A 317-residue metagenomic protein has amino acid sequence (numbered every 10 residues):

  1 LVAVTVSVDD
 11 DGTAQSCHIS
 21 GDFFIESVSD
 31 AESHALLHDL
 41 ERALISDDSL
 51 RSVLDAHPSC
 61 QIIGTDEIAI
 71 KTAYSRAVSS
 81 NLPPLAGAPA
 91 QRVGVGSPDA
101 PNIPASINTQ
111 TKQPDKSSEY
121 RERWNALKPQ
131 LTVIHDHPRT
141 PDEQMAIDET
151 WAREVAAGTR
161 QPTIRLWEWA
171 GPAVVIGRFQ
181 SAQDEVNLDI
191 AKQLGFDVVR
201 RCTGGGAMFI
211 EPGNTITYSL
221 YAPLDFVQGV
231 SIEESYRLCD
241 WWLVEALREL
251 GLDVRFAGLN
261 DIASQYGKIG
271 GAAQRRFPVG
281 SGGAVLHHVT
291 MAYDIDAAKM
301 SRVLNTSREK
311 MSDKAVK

Functional and structural regions predicted by a protein language model:
L1, T65, S75-G94, P98-D189 (+4 more regions): Active-site loop/lid in soluble adenylation, ligation, and acyl-transfer enzymes
L1-T13, I262, I269-A272, R276-V279: Structured beta-strand/loop patches that form or line metal/cofactor-binding pockets in enzymes
A3-L85: Active-site- and interface-proximal helix/loop "cap" or "latch" segments in soluble metabolic and energy-transducing
G21-E26, A222-Q228, A297: A generic structural motif
G206-F226, S312-K317: Residues forming anionic-ligand binding surfaces in small-molecule and nucleic-acid pockets of primarily soluble enzymes
T215-I262: Contiguous, small/hydrophobic- and glycine-enriched helical/loop subdomains that border and often "cap" functional
G267-K317: Catalytic cores of processing enzymes, dominated by hydrolases/peptidases, characterized by acidic/His-rich
